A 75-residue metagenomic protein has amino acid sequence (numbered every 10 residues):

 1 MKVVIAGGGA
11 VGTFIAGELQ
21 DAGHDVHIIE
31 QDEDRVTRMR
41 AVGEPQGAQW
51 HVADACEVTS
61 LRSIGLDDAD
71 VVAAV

Functional and structural regions predicted by a protein language model:
M1-V75: Cytosolic regulatory regions of ion transport systems
